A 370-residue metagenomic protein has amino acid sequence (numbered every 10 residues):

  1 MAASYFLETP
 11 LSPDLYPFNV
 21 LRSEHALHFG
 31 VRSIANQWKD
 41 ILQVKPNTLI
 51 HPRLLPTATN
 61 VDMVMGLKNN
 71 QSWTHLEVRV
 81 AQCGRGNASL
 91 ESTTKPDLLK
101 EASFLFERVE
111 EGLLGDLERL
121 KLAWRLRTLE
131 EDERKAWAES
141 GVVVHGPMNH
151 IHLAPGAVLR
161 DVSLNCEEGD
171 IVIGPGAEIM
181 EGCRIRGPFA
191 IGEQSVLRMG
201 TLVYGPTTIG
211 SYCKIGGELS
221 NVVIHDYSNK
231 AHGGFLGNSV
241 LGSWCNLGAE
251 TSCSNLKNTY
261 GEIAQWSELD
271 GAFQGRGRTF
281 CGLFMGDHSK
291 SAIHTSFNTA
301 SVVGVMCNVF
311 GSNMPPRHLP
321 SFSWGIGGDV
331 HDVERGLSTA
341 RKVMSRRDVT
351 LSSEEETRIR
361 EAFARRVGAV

Functional and structural regions predicted by a protein language model:
M1-A2, V44, G192, G286 (+1 more regions): A general structural motif
M1-M148, S312-V370: Terminal amphipathic alpha-helical/low-complexity segments used for targeting or macromolecular assembly
S23, C183, T295: Conserved short-loop catalytic and cofactor-binding motifs
E77-V80, N165, F297: Short, charged beta-turn/beta-strand-edge "cap" motif at the junction between a beta-strand and an adjacent loop
K95-P96, N149, C281, T299: Glycine/small-residue-rich pyrophosphate-binding loop that anchors the diphosphate of NDP-sugar donors
E133-E139, V143-G242, N258, F284 (+1 more regions): Extended beta-solenoid/beta-helix repeat architectures
M199-G200, P206, Y212-V370: Glycine-rich hexapeptide-repeat left-handed beta-helix
